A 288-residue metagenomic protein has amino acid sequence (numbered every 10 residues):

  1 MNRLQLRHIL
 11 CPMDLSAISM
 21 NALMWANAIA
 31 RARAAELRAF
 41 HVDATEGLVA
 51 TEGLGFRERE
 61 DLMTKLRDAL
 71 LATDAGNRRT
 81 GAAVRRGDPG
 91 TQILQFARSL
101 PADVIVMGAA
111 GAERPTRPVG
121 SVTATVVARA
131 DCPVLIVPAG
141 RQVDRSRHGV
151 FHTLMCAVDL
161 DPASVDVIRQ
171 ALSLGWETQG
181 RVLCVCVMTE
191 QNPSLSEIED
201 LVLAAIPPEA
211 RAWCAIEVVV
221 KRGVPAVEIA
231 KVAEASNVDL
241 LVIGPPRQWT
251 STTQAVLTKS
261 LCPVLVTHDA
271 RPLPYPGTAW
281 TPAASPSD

Functional and structural regions predicted by a protein language model:
M1-L4, I18, W25, R57 (+6 more regions): Structural beta-alpha unit
N2-F56, G149-E197, I206-A215, V219 (+4 more regions): Small/aliphatic-rich secondary-structure junction motif
S19, T80, P115-T116, R145 (+4 more regions): Glycine/Thr-rich phosphate-binding loops of Rossmann-like dinucleotide-binding domains
R31, R98-S99, A128, W176 (+2 more regions): Solvent-exposed polar/charged
E36, T125, P133-L135, R181 (+2 more regions): Proline-centered loop/turn at the N-terminus of a beta-strand
H41, V106-A109, I136-V137, C184-C186 (+1 more regions): Short beta-strands and strand-loop turn motifs
V104-A128, F151, L240-K259, H268-P276: Glycine-rich, Arg-bearing micro-motifs that act as flexible, cationic patches
T123-V143: Short, structured interface segments
